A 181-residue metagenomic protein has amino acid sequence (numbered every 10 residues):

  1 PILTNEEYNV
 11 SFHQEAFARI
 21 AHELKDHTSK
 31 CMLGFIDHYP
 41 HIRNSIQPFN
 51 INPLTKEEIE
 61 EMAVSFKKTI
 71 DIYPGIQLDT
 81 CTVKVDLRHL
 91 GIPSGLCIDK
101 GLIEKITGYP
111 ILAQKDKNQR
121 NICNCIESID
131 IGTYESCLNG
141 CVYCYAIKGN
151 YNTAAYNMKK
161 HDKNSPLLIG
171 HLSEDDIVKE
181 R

Functional and structural regions predicted by a protein language model:
P1-T69: Conserved AdoMet/S-adenosylmethionine-binding subsite of the radical SAM
G34, C81, I147: Conserved residues at the C-terminal ends of beta-strands
P40, D86-R88, Y151-N152, D175-D176: Flexible loop/turn segments at secondary-structure boundaries
R43-I46, E60-N124: A C-terminal junction/extension of Radical SAM enzymes
N121, I129-G149: Local cysteine-cluster metal-coordination motifs and their immediate loop/turn environment, predominantly Fe-S cluster
I147, A154-R181: Short Fe-S-cluster ligation motifs
